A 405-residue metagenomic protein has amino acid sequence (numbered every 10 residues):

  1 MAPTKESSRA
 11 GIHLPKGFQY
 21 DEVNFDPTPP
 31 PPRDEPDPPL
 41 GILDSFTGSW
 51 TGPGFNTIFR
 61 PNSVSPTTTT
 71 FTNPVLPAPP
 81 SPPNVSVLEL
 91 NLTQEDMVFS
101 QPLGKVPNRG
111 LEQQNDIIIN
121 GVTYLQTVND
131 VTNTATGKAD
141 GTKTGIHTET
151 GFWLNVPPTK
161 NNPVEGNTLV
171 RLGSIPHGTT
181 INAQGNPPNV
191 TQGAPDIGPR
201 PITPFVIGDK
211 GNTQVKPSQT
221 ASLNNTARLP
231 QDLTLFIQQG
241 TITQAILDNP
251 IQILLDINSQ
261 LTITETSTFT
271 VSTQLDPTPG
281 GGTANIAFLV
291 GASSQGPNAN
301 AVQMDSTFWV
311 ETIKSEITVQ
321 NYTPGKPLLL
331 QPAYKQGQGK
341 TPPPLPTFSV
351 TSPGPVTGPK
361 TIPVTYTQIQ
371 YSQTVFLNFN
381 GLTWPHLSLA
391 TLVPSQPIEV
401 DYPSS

Functional and structural regions predicted by a protein language model:
A2-S405: Soluble ligand-binding/transfer domains with enclosed cavities or grooves
